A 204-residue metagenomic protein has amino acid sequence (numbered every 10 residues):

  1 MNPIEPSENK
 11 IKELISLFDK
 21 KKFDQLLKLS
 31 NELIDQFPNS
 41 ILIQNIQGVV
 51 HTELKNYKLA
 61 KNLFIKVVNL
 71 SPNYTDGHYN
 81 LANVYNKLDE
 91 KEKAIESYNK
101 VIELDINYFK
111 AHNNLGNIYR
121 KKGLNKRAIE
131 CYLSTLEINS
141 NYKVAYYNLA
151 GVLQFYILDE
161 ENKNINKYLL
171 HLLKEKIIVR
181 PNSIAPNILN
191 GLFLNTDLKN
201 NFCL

Functional and structural regions predicted by a protein language model:
M1-L204: Alpha-helical solenoid repeat scaffolds of the TPR/TPR-like class and their adjacent stem/linker regions that mediate
